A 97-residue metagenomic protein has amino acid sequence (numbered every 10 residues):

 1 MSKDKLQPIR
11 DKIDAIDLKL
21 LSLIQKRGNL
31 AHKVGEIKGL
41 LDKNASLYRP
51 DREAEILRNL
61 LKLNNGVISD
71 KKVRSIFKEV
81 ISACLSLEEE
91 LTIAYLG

Functional and structural regions predicted by a protein language model:
M1-G97: Domain-level signature for soluble enzymes in the chorismate/prephenate branch of the shikimate pathway
